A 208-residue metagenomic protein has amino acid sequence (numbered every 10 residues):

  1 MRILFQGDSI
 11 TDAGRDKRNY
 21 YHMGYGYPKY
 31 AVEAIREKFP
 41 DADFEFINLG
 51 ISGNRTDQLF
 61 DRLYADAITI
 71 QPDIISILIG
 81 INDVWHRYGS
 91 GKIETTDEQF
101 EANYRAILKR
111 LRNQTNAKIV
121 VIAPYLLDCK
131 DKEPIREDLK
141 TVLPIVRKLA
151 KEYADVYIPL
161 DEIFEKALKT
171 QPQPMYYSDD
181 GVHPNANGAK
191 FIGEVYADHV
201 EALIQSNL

Functional and structural regions predicted by a protein language model:
M1-S52, D57, R62-Q71: Serine-esterase "nucleophile elbow" of acetyl-processing enzymes
I3-F5, E45-N48, I74-L78, I119-A123 (+1 more regions): Structural recognition of the beta-strand scaffold that forms the well-ordered cores of secreted hydrolase catalytic
K17-H22, S90-D97, P134-E137, S178-D179: Short glycine-enriched, charge-decorated loop/helix-capping segments at active-site entrances that position
L49-I51, R55, V84-Q99, C129-P134: Surface-exposed cleft-lining segments at the edges of enzyme active sites
A67, Q71-I77, I81: Proline-aspartate-enriched helix->loop->beta-strand connector
L78, N82, L108-L143: Active-site segments of SGNH/GDSL-like serine hydrolases that catalyze O-acetyl group transfer/hydrolysis on lipids
T95-I122, L143-D155: Charged, glycine-enriched surface loops/patches that mediate electrostatic binding to polyanionic ligands
Y125-L208: Catalytic His-Asp segment of secreted/periplasmic serine-dependent ester chemistry enzymes
